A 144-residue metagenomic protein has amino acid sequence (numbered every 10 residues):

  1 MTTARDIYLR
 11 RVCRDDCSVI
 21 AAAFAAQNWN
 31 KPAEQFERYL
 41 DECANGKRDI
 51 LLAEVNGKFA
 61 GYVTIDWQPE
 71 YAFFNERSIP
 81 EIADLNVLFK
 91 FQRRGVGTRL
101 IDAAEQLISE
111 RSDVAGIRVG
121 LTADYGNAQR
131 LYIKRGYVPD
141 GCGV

Functional and structural regions predicted by a protein language model:
T2-I7, R14-S18, A22-D84, L88-F89 (+2 more regions): Acetyl-CoA-dependent GNAT
V12, K31, V96, V119-G120: Residues that cap or flank secondary-structure elements
I65-D66, L121-A123: Short beta->alpha connector loops
P69, R118-G120, V138-V144: Conserved catalytic-core motifs of GNAT/GCN5-like acyltransferases
L88-R99, T122-N127: Conserved glycine-rich acetyl-CoA-binding loop
I108-L121: Conserved GNAT acetyl-CoA-binding A-motif
Y132, Y137: Conserved active-site tyrosine of GNAT-family acetyltransferases
